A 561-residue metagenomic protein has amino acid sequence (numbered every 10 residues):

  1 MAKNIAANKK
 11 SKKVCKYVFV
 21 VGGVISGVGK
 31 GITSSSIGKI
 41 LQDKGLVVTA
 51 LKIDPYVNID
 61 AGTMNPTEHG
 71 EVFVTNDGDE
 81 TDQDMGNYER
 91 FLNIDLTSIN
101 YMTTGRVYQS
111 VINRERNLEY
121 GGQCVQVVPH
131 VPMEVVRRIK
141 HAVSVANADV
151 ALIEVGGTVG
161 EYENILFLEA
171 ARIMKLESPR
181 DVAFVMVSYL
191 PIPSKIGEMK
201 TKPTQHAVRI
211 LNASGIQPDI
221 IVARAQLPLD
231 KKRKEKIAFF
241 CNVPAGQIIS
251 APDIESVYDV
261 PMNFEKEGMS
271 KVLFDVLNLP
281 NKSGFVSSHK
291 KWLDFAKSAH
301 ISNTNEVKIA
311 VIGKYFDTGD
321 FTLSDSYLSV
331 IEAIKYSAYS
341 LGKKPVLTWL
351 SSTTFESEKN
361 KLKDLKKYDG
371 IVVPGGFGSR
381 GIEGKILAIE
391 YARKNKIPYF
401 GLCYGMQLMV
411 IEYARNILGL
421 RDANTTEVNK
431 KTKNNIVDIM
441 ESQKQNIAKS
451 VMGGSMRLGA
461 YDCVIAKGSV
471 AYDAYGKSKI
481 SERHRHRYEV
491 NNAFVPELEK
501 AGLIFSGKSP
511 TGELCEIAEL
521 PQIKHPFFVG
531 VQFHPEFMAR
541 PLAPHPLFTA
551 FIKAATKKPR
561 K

Functional and structural regions predicted by a protein language model:
A2-K343, T353-G370, G378, G384-Y391 (+4 more regions): Flexible phosphate-sensing "switch/lid" loops adjacent to ATP/NTP-binding sites across phosphate-transfer
K9-K10, S298-N303, L362-K363, V428 (+3 more regions): Replace "in large, NTP-powered and nucleic-acid-processing enzymes" with "in large, NTP-powered factors and other
F19, T49-K52, L152, V185-M186 (+11 more regions): Structured core elements
I25, G31, S35-K39, D43 (+6 more regions): Cysteine-nucleophile active-site neighborhood
T63-P66, K236, A414-I417, P521-I523: Short low-complexity, flexible loop/linker segments enriched in glycine and/or proline with clustered acidic
G121-P132, D320, G375-S379, M456-D462 (+1 more regions): Short acidic-aromatic active-site loops that bind/stabilize oxyanions
I220, K282-V286, F400-G401, I411 (+5 more regions): Acidic/polar loop patches that form or flank catalytic/metal-binding clefts of enzymes that bind anionic ligands
L458-D462, A466-K561: C-terminal and late-domain segments of enzyme folds
